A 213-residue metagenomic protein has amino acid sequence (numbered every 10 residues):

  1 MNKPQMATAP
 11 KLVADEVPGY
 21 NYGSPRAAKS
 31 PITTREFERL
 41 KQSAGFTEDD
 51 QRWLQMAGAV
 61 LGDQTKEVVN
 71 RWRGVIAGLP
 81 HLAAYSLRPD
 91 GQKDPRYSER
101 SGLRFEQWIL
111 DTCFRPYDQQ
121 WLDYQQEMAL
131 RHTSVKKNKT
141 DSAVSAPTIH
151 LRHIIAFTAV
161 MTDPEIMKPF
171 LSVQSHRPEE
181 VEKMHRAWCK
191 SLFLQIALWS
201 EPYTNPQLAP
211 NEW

Functional and structural regions predicted by a protein language model:
N2-A14, P18-G19, R35-F37, V173-W213: Short terminal or interdomain "cap/linker" segment that borders an active site or interface and mediates
N2-V75, Y203: Intrinsically disordered, low-complexity terminal regulatory regions
P10, F37-Q42, G62-P169: Heme-based O2/NO sensor domains and their adjacent alpha-helical segments, primarily globin folds but also including
Q55, Y85-R96, Q174-E182: Short, surface-exposed loop/turn segments at secondary-structure junctions
Q55-G58, V144-P147, L151, P178 (+1 more regions): Active-site oxyanion-binding pockets that recognize sulfate/phosphate
